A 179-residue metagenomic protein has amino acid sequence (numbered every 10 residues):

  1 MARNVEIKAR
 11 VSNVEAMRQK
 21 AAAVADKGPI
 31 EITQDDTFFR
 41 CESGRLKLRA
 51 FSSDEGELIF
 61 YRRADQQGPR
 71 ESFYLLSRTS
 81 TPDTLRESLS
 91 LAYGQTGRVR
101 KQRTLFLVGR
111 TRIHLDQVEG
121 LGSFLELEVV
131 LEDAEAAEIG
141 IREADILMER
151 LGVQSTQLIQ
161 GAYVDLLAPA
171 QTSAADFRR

Functional and structural regions predicted by a protein language model:
M1-R110, L151-R179: N-terminal strand-loop-strand beta-hairpin
A2, T84, K101, G122 (+1 more regions): Residues forming well-ordered secondary-structure scaffolds
E15-M17, A134-E138: Short acidic, Gly/Pro-enriched loop/turn segments at secondary-structure junctions
G68-F73, L125-E126, A136-E138: A short, polar/proline- and glycine-enriched secondary-structure boundary/capping micro-motif
Q95-D133: Conserved, surface-exposed functional patches that form binding/active-site neighborhoods
A136-I159: Mixed-charge, glycine-accented linear interaction segment located at domain edges/termini
